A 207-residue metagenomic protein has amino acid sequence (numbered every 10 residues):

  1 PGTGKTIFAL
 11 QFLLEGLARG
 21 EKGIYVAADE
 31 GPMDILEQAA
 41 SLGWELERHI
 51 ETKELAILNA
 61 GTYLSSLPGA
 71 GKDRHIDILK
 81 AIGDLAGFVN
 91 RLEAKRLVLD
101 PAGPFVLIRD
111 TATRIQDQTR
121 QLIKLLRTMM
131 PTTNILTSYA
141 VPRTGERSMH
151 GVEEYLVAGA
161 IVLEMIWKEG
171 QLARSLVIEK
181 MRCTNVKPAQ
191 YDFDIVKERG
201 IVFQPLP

Functional and structural regions predicted by a protein language model:
P1-G2, A28-G31, T111-I115: Short beta->alpha junction loops/turns
P1-K22: Glycine-rich P-loop/Walker A and Walker A-like loops and their local beta1-loop-alpha1 context in P-loop NTPases
L17, E47-R48, R127-T128, K168-E169 (+1 more regions): Arginine/glycine-rich "motif VI" loop of SF2 helicases in the C-terminal RecA-like domain
E21-P104: Conserved inter-motif catalytic segment of the P-loop NTP-binding fold
K72-L156, A160: P-loop NTPase motor core
T133-E198: Phosphate-binding/switch region of NTP-binding enzymes
Q204-P207: Conserved alpha/beta core segments of nucleic-acid transaction machinery
